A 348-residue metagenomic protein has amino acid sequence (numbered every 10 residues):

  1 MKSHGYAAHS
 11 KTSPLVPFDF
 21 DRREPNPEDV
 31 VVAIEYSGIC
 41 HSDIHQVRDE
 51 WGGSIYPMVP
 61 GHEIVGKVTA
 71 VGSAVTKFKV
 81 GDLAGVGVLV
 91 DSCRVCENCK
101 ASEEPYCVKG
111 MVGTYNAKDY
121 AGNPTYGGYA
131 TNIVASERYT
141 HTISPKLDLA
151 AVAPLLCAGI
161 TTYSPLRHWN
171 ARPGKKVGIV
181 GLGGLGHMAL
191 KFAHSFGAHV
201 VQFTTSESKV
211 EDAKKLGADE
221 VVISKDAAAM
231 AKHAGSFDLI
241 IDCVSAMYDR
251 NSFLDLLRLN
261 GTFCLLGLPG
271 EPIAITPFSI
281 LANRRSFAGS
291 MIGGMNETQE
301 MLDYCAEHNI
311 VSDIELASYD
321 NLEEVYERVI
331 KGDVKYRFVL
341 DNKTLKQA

Functional and structural regions predicted by a protein language model:
M1-S3, M295-A348: C-terminal hydrophobic helical "lid"/dimerization subdomain of Rossmann-like NAD(P)H-dependent oxidoreductases
R23-S37, E50-K100, Y126, S144-L147: Glycine-rich beta-strand-centered segment in the early N-terminal region that forms part of a ligand/cofactor-binding
C93-V180: NAD(P)H dinucleotide-binding glycine-rich loop of Rossmann-like/cofactor-binding domains, especially the beta1-alpha1
P173-L182, F192-N251: Adenosine-nucleotide cofactor-binding segment
G186-H187: N-terminal Rossmann-fold NAD(P) dinucleotide-binding loop
L257-R258: Helix-to-beta-strand junctions that scaffold the AdoMet/dcAdoMet cofactor pocket in Class I SAM-dependent enzymes
G261-T262: Glycine-centered, small-residue-biased loops immediately flanking beta-strands in adenine/cofactor-binding cores
G267-R284, M295-D303: Rossmann-fold NAD(P)-binding glycine/threonine-rich loop
